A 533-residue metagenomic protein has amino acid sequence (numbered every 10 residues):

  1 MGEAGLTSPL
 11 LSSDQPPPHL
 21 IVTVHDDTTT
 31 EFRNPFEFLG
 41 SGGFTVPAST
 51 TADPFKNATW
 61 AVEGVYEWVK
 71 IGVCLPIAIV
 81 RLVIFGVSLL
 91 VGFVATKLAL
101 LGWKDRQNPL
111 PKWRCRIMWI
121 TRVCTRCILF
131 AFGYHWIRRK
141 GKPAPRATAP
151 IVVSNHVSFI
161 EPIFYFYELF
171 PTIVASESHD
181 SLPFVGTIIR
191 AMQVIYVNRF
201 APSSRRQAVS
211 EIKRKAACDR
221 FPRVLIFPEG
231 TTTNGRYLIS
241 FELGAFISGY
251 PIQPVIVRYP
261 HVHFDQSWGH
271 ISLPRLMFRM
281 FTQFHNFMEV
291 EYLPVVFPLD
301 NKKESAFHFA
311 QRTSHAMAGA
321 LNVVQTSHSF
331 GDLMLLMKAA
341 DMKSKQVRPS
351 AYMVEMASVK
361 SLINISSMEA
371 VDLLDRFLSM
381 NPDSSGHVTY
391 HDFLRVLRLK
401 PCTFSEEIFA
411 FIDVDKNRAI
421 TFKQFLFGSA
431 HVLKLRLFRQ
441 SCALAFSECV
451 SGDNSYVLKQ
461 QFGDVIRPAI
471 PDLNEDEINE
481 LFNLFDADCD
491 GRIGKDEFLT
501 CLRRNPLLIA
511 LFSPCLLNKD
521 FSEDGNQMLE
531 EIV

Functional and structural regions predicted by a protein language model:
G2-V65, L321: Extended, low-complexity, polar regulatory segments
N57-G92: Membrane-interface recognition of transmembrane alpha-helix starts, especially the cytoplasmic loop-to-helix transition
G92-H135, A144-P202: Catalytic core of membrane glycerolipid acyltransferases/transacylases, capturing the structured, soluble-facing
P183-A191, C218-R223, G230-Q311, G319-K345: A cross-family acyltransferase "interaction/gating" segment
L336-D383, L397: Extended repeat-based solenoid scaffolds, especially LRR ectodomains and other repeat-derived architectures
L373-R376, H387-F404, I420-K434, Y456-D472 (+1 more regions): Amphipathic regulatory helices of Ca2+-sensor modules
S379-D383, F411-D415, V450-S451, D486-D488: Acidic, divalent-cation-chelating loop motifs in proteins
P471-V533: C-terminal interaction modules of eukaryotic adaptor/scaffold proteins
